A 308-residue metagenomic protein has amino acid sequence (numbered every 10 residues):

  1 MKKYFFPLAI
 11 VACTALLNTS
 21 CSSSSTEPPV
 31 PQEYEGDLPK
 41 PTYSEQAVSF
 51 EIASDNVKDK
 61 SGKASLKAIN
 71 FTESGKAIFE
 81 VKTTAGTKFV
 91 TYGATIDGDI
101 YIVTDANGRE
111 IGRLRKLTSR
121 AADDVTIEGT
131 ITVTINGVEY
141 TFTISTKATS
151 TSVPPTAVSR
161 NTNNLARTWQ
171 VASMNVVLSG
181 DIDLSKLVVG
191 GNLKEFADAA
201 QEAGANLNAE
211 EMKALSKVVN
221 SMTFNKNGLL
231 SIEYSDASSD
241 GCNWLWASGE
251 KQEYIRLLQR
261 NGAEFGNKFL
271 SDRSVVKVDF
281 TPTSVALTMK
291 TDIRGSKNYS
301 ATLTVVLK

Functional and structural regions predicted by a protein language model:
M1-L8: Bacterial N-terminal signal peptides that target proteins for export
Y4, S22-V176, K308: Acidic/polar, low-complexity intrinsically disordered N-terminal segments immediately downstream of a Sec signal
L17-S20: C-terminal motif of bacterial Sec signal peptides marking the signal peptidase cleavage site
S49-S74, V171-N227, L257, N261: Short, solvent-exposed loop/hinge segments that bridge or flank secondary-structure elements
T72-T126, N206-I293, Y299: Contiguous, well-ordered beta-strand patches that form the walls/edges of small beta-barrel/beta-sandwich domains
Y299-K308: Short, low-complexity, Pro/Ser/Thr/Gly-rich segments in the mature regions of secreted, periplasmic
